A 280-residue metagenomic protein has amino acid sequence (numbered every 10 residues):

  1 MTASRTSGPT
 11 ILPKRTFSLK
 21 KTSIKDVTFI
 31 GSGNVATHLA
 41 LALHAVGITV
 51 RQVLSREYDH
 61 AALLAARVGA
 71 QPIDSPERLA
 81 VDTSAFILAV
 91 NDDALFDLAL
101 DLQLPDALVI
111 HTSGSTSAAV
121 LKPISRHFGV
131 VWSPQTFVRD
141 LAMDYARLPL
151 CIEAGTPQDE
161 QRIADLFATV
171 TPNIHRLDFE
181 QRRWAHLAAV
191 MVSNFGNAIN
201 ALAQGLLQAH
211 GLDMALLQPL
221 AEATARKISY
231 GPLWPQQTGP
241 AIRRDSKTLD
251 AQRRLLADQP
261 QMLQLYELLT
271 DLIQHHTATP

Functional and structural regions predicted by a protein language model:
T2-S75: NAD(P)+-binding Rossmann beta1-loop-alpha1 motif at the extreme N-terminus of oxidoreductases
I24-D26, D106, R147: Phosphate-coordination loops involved in phosphoryl transfer and adenosine-cofactor binding
L39, H60-R67, L121-I124, A142-A188 (+2 more regions): Internal alpha-helical scaffold of NAD(P)-dependent oxidoreductase catalytic cores
L39, Y58-A142: Rossmann-like NAD(P)(H) cofactor-binding subdomain of soluble oxidoreductases
L54, I87, A189-V192, G196 (+2 more regions): Amphipathic, non-transmembrane alpha-helical scaffold segments
E222-P280: Interdomain hinge/lid region at the active-site interface of Rossmann-like NAD(P)-dependent oxidoreductases
